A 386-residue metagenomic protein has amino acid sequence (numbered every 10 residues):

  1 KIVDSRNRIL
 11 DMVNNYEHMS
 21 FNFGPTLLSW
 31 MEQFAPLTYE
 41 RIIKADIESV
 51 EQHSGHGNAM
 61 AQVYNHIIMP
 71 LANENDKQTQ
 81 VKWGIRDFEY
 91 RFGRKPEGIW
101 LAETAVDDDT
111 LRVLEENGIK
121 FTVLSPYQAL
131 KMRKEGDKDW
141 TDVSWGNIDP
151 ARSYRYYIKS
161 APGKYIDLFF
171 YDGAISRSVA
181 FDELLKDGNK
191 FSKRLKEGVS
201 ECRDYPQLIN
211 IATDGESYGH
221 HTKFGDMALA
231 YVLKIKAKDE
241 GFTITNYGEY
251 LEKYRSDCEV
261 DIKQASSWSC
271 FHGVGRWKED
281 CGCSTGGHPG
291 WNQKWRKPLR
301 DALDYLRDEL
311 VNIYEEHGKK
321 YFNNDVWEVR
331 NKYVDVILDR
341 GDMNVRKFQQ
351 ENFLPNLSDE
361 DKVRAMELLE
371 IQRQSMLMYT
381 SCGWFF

Functional and structural regions predicted by a protein language model:
K1, T26, W140-S176, D182-F386: Active-site and substrate-binding clefts of carbohydrate-active enzymes
I2-E97, A105-R177, L185, N189-Y205 (+1 more regions): Catalytic alpha-helical scaffold of carbohydrate-active enzymes acting on polysaccharides/glycoconjugates
H66-I67, T104, E216, C382: Flexible, active-site-adjacent loop/turn segments at secondary-structure boundaries
A102, Y127, Y250: Residue-level "edge-of-site" marker
